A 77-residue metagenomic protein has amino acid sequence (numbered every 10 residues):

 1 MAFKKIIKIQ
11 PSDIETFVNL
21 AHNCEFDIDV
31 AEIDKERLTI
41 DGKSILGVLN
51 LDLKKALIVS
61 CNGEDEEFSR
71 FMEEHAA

Functional and structural regions predicted by a protein language model:
A2-I9: Positively charged, low-complexity intrinsically disordered leader regions
K5, I33-E36, A56: Conserved short-loop catalytic and cofactor-binding motifs
I9-S12, E64: Structured loop/turn residues at secondary-structure junctions
S12-D27, R37-K55, F68: Amphipathic alpha-helical interaction surfaces in cytosolic regulatory modules
F26, V30-E32, G63: Structural preference for solvent-exposed beta-strand-turn elements and adjacent flexible terminal/loop segments within
L49-A77: C-terminal structural segments of small proteins and small subunits
